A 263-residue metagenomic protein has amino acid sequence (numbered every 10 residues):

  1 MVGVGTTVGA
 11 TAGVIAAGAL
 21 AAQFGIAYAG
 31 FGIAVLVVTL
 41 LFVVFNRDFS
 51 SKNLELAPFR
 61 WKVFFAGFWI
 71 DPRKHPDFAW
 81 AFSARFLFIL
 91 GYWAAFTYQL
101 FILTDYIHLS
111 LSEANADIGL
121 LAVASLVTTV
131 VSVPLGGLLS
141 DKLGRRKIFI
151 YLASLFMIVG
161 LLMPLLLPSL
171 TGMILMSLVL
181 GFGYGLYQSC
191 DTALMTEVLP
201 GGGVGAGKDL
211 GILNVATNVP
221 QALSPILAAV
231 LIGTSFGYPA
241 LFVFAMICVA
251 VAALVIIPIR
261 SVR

Functional and structural regions predicted by a protein language model:
M1-I15, N214-S224: Glycine-rich segments within core transmembrane alpha-helices of 12-TM secondary carriers
V8-N46: Helix-loop-helix hairpin linking two adjacent transmembrane segments in secondary transporters
A19-I33, A228-V249: A membrane-interface helix-boundary motif in multi-pass transporters
A21, S132-R145, I232: Helix-to-loop junctions at the C-terminal end of transmembrane segments in multipass secondary transporters
D48-S83: Juxtamembrane intracellular "pre-TM" segments in multi-pass secondary transporters
T97-D117: Short amphipathic helix-loop junctions that connect adjacent transmembrane helices in Major Facilitator Superfamily/SLC
I148-L162: Structural signature of the two symmetry-related core transmembrane helices
G203-T234: A late C-terminal transmembrane helix in Major Facilitator Superfamily
